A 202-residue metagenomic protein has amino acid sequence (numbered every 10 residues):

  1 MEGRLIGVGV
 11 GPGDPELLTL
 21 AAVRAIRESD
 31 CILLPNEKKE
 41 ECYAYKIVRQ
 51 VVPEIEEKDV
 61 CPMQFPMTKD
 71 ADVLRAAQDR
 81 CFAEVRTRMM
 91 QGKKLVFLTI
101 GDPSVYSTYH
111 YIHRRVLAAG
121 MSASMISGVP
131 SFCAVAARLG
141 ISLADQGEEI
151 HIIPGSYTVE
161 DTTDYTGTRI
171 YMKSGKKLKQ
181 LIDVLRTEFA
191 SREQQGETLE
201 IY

Functional and structural regions predicted by a protein language model:
M1-E2, R24-A25, M89, F97 (+4 more regions): Solvent-exposed alpha-helices and their adjacent loops that cap or buttress functional pockets in soluble metabolic
M1-P15, L20-A22, R27-M121: Class I S-adenosyl-L-methionine
L5, T163-Y202: A contiguous loop/helix-start segment that scaffolds small-molecule binding in enzyme catalytic cores
L34, C61-Q64, M125, D145 (+3 more regions): Structural signal for conserved beta-strand scaffold positions within catalytic alpha/beta enzyme cores
C42-A44, A71, A134-A136, Q180-L181: Short, charged, surface-exposed secondary-structure boundary motifs
Y43, I100, S127-P130, S156 (+1 more regions): Short beta->alpha linker loops
V73-C81, R138-I141, D164-T168: Short, surface-exposed amphipathic charged segments that create phosphate/polyanion-binding patches used for binding
S104-Y165: Class I SAM-dependent methyltransferase SAM-binding "motif I" and its flanking Rossmann-like core
